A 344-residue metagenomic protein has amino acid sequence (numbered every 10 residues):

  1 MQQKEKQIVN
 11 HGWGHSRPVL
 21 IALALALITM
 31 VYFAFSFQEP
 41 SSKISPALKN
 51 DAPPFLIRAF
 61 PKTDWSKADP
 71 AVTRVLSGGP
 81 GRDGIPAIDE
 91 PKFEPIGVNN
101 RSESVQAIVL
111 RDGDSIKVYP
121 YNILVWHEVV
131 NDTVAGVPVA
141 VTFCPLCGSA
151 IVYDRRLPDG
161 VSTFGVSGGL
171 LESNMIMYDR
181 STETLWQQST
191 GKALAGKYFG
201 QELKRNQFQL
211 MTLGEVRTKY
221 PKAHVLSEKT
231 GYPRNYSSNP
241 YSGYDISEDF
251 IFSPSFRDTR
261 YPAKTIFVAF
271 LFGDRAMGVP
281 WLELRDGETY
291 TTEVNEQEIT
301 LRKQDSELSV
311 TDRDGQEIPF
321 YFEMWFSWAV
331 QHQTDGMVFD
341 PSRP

Functional and structural regions predicted by a protein language model:
M1-K6: N-terminal intrinsically disordered, acidic low-complexity segments at the extreme N-terminus
I8, G12-P344: Mid-to-C-terminal functional-domain signal that highlights helix-capping/loop sites within ligand-binding modules
